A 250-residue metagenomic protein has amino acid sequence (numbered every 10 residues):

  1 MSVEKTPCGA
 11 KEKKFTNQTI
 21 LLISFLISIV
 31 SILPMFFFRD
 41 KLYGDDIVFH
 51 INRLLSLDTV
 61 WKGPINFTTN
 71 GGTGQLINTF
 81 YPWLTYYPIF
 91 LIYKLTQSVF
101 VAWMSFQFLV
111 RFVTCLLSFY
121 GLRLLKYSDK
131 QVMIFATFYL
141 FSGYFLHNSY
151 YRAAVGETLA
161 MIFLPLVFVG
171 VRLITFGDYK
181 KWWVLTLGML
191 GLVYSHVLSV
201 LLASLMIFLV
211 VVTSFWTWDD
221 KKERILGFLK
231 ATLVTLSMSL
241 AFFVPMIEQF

Functional and structural regions predicted by a protein language model:
S2-F250: Membrane-embedded transmembrane-helix bundle of lipid-linked glycan/lipid transferases
